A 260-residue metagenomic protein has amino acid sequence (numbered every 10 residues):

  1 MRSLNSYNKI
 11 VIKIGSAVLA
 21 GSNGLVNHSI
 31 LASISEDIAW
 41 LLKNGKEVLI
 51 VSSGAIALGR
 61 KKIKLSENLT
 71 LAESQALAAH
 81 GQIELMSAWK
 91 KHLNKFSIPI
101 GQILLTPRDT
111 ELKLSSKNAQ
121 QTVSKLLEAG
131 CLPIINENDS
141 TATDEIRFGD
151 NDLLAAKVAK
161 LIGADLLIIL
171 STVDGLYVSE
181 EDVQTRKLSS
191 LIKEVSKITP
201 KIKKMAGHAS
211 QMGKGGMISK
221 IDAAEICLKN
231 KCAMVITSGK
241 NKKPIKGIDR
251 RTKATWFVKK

Functional and structural regions predicted by a protein language model:
M1-P99, I103-K260: C-terminal catalytic "cap/lid" subdomain
